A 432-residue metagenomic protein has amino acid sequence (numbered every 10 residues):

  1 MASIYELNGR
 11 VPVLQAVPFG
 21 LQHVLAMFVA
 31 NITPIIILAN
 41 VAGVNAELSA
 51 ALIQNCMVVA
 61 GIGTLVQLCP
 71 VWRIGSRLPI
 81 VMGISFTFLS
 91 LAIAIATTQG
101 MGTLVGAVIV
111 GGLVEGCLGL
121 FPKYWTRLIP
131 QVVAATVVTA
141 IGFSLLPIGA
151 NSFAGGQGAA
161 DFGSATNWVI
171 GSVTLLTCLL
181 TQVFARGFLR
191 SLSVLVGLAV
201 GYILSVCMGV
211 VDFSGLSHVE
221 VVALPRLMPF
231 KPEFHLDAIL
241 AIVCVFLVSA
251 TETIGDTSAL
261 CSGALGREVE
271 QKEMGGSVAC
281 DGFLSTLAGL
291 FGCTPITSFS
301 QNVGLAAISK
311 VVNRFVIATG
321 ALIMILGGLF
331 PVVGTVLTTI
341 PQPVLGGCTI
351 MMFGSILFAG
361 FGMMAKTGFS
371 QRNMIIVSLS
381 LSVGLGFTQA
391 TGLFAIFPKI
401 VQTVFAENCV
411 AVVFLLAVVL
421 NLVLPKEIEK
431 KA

Functional and structural regions predicted by a protein language model:
M1-V13: Short, Lys/Arg-rich, polar N-terminal cytosolic tail immediately upstream of the first transmembrane signal-anchor
V13, A39-R77, V243-R314: Membrane-embedded helical hairpins/re-entrant loop segments and their flanking transmembrane helices within multi-pass
L14-A26, G163-L175, L192-S193, M208 (+2 more regions): Hydrophobic, membrane-embedded alpha-helices of multi-pass small-molecule transporters
P18-P34, V81-F88: The first (N-terminal) embedded transmembrane alpha-helix
L52, R73-F86, R127-T136, L189-L195 (+3 more regions): Short, non-helical or kinked segments that cap or interrupt transmembrane helices
R73-I109: Membrane-interface helix-loop-helix modules in multi-pass membrane proteins
I93, Q182, N302-I317, I323-G328: Interfacial segments of multi-pass membrane proteins
I95-S214, A321, I325-A432: Membrane-embedded alpha-helical modules
